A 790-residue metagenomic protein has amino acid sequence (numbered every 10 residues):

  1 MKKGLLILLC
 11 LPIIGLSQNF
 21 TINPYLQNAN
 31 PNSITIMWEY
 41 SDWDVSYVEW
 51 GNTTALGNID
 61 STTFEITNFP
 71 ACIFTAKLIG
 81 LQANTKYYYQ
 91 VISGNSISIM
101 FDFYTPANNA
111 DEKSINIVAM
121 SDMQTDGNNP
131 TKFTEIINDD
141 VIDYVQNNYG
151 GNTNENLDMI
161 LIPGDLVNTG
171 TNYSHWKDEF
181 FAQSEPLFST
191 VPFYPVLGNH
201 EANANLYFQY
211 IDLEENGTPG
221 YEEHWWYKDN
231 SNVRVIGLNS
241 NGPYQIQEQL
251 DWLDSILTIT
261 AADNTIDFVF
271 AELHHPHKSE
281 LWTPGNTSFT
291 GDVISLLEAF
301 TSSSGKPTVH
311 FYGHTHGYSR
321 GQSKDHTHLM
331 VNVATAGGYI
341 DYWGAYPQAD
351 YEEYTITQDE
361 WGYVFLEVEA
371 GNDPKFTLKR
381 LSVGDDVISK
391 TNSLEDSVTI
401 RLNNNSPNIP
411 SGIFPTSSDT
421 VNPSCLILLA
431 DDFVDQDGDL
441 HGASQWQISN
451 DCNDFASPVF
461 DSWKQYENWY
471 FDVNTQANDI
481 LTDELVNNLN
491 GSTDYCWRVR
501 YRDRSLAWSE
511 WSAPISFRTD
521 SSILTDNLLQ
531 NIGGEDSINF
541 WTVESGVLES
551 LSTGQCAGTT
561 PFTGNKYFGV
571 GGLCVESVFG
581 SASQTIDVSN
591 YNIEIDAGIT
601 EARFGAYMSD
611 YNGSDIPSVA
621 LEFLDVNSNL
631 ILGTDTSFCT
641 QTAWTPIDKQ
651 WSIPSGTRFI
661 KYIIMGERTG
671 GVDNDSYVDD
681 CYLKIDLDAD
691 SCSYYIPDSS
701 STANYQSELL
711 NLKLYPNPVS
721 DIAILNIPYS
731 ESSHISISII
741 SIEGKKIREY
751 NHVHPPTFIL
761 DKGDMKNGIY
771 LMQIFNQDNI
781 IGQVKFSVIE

Functional and structural regions predicted by a protein language model:
D44, N216, Y221, D454-K464 (+1 more regions): Extracellular glycan-recognition surfaces and repeat-rich motifs
E49-N84, A443-G491, R504: Recognizes extended acidic, P/S/T-rich segments that occur within or adjacent to Ig-like beta-sandwich modules
K86-D102, S174-D263, S288-S303, G317-Y354 (+1 more regions): Extended active-site neighborhood of metal-dependent phosphoesterases/phosphodiesterases
S96-T105, R502-S521: Extracellular fibronectin type III
D520-S552, A689-P697: Extracellular carbohydrate-recognition regions
G571-C574, N627-F659, G671: Extracellular carbohydrate recognition and processing domains and analogous Trp-centered ligand-binding platforms
D615, E667-L687: Extracellular carbohydrate recognition
Y705-Y715, V719-E790: C-terminal outer-membrane/trafficking sorting elements
